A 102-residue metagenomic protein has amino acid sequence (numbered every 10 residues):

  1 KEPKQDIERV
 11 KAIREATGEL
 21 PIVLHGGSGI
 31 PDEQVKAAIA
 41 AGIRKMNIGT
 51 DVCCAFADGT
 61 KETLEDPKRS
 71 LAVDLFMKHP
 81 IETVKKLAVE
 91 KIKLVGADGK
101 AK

Functional and structural regions predicted by a protein language model:
E2-L24: Alpha-helix-loop-beta-strand connector modules within alpha/beta enzyme cores
E2-Q5, I30, T83: Short secondary-structure boundary/capping elements
H25-G29, G49-D51: Active-site beta-loop-alpha junctions enriched in small/polar residues
G27-I43: Catalytic cores of alpha/beta
P31-Q34, C54-G59, T63: Short active-site-adjacent structural elements
A41-A57: Glycine-rich phosphate-binding active-site loops on the catalytic face of alpha/beta enzymes
E62-K102: Extended, intrinsically disordered, low-complexity segments
